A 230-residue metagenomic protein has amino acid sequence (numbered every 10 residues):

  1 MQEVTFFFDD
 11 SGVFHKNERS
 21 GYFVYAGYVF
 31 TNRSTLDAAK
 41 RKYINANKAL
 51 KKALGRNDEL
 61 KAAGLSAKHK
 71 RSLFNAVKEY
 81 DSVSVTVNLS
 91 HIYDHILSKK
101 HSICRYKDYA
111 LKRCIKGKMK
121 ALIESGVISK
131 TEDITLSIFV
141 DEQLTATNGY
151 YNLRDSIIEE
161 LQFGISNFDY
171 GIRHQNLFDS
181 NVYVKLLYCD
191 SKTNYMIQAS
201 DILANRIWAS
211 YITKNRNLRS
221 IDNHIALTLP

Functional and structural regions predicted by a protein language model:
M1-P230: Phosphate-ester processing/binding pockets and catalytic centers
